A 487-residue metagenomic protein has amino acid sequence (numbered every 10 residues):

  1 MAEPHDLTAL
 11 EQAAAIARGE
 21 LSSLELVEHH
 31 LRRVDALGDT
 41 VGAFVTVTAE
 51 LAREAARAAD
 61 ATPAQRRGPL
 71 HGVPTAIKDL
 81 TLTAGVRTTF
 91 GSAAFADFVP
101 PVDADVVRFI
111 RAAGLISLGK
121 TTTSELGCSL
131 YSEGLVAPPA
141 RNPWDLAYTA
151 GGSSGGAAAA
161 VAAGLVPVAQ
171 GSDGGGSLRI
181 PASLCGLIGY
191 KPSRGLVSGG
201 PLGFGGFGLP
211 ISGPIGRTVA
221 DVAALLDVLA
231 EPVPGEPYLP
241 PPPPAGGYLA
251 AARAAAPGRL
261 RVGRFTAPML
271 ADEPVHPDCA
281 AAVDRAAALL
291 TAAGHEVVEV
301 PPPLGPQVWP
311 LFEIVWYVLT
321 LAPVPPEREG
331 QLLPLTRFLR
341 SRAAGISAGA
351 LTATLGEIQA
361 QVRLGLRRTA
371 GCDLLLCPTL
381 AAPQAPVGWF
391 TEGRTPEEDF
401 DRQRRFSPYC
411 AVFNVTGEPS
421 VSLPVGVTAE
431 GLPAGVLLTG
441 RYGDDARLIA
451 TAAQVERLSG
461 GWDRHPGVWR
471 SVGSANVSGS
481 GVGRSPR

Functional and structural regions predicted by a protein language model:
M1-R53, T266, A288-G294, R464-R487: An N-terminal boundary/leader segment
S23-E28, G247-A251, P277-P301, V324-E327 (+1 more regions): Acyltransferase
H30, A52, V222, V262 (+3 more regions): Residue-level signal for inorganic ion chemistry
A52-E54, T62-L135: Acidic/His- and Gly-rich active-site-bordering loop/insert found across diverse amide/peptide-bond hydrolases
L70-F90, A256-T266, V315-L366, P378-A382 (+3 more regions): Short helix-loop capping/hinge segments that flank enzyme active sites or metal/cofactor-binding pockets
A93, D97, L239-P240, W316 (+1 more regions): Short, surface-exposed loop/helix-turn segments at secondary-structure junctions that function as lids/hinges flanking
V102-V233, N414-G435: Short glycine/serine-rich loop segments
K191-A281, S459-G473, V477, G481-G483: A short helix-breaking turn/cap at a secondary-structure junction
